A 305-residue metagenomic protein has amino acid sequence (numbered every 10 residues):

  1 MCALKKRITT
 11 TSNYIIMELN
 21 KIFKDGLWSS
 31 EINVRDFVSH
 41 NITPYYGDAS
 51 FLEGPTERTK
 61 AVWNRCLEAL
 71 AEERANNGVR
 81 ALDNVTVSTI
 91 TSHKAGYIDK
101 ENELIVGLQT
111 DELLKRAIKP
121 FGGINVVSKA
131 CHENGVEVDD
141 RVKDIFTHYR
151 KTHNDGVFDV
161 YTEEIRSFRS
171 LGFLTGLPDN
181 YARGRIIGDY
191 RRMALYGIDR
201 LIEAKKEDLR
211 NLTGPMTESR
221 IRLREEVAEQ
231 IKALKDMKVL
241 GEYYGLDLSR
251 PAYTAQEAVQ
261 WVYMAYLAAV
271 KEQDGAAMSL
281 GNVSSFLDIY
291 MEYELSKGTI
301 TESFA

Functional and structural regions predicted by a protein language model:
I8-A305: Catalytic cofactor-binding cores of redox enzymes
